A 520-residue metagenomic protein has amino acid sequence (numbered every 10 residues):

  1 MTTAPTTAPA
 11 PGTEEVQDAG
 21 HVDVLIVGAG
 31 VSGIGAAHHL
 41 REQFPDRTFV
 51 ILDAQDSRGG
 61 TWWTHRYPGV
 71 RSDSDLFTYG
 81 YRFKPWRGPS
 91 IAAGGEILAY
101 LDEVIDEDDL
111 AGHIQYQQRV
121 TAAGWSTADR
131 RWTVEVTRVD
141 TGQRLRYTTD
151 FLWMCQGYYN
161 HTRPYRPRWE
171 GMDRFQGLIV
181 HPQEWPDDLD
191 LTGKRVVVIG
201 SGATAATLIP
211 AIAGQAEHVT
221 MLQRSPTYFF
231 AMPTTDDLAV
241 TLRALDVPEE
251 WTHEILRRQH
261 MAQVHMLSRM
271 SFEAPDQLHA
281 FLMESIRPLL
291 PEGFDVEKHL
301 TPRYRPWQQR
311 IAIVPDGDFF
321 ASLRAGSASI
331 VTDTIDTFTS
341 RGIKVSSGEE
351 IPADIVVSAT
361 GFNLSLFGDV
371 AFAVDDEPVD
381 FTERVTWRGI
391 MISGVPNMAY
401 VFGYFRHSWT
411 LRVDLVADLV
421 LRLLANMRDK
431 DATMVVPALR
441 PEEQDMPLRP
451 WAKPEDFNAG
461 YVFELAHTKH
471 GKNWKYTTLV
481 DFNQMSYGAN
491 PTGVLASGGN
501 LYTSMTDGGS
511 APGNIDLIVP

Functional and structural regions predicted by a protein language model:
T3, A19-I26, V31-I114, Q223-R224 (+1 more regions): Beta1-alpha1 glycine-rich phosphate/pyrophosphate-binding loop at the start of Rossmann-like nucleotide-binding domains
A4, A205, Y228-A231, V385-T386 (+1 more regions): C-terminal, flexible cofactor-proximal segment of oxidoreductases
V16-H21, L25-I26, V31, G35-A36 (+6 more regions): Rossmann-like dinucleotide-binding core of oxidoreductases
V27, R146-Y159, V196-I199, I343 (+1 more regions): Short hydrophobic core segments
G80, L178-I179, G389-R406: Short FAD-binding loop at a beta-strand-to-alpha-helix junction that anchors the flavin cofactor in diverse
P85-E103, Q115, I199, M270-L278 (+1 more regions): Short beta-strand to alpha-helix junction loop
G88-N160, T337: Feature captures the FAD/FMN-dependent oxidoreductase FAD-binding
A280, E284, L289-V345, E349-P352: Alpha/beta-hydrolase fold catalytic core
